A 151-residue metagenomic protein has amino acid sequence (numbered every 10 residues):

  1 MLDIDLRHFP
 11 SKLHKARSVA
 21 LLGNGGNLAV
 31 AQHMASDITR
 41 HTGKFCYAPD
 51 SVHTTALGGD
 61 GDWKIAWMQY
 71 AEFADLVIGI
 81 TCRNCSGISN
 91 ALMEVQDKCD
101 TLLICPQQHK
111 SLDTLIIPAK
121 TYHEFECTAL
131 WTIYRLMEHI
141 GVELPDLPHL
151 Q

Functional and structural regions predicted by a protein language model:
M1-A16: A short, well-structured juxtamembrane/interface segment
N24, L28-L150: Glycine-rich phosphate-binding loops that contact phosphosugars or nucleotide phosphates
